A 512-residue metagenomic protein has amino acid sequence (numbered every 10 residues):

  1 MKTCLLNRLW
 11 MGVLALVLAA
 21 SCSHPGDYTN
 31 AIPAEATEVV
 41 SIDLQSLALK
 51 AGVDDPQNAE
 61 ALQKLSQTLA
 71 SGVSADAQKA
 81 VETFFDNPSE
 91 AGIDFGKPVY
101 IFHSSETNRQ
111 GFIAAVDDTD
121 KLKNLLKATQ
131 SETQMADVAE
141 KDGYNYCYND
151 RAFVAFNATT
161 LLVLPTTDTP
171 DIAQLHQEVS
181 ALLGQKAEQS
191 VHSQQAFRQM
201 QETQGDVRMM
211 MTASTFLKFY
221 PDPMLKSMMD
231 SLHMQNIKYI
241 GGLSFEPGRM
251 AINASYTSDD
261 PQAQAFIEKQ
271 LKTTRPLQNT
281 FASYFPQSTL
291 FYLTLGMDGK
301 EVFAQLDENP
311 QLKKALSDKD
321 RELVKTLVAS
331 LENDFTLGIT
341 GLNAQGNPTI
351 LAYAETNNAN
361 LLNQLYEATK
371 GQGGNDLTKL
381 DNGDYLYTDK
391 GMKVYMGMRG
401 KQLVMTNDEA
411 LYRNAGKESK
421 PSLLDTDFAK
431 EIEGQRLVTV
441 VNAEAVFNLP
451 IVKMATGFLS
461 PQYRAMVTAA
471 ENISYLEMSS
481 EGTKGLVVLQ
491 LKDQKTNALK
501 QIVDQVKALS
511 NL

Functional and structural regions predicted by a protein language model:
K2-W10: Bacterial N-terminal signal peptides that target proteins for export
W10-A19: Bacterial N-terminal signal peptides
C22-Q134, E140-Y148, E188-G346, L365 (+1 more regions): Structural boundary/hinge residues at secondary-structure and domain interfaces
E38-V40, V99, Q110-A114, L162-P165 (+13 more regions): One face of beta-strands
V40, E82-Q195, S330-E431: Single conserved position on a long alpha-helix in the C-terminal lobe of the eukaryotic protein kinase
I101, A152-N157, D230-P247, F335-I339 (+2 more regions): Broad, structure-driven detector of short, well-ordered beta-strand segments within folded domains
T166-D171, G205-K218, T257-P261, D298 (+4 more regions): Hydrophobic lipid-interacting interfaces of membrane-associated proteins
A415-L512: Long, C-terminal catalytic modules of enzymes
